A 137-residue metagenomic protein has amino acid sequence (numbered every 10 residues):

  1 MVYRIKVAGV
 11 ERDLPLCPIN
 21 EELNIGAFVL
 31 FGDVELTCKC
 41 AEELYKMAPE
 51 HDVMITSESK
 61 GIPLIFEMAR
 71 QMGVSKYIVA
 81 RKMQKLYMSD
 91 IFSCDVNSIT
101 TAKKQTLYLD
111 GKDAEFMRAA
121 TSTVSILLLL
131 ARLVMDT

Functional and structural regions predicted by a protein language model:
M1-H51: Active-site-facing substrate-recognition patch
P49, M72, R118: Structured loop/turn residues at beta-strand edges in well-structured enzyme cores
H51-E58: Short glycine-rich phosphate-binding loop at a beta-alpha junction
E58-L64, V134-D136: Gly/Ser/Thr-rich loops at beta-strand to alpha-helix junctions that form or flank small-molecule/cofactor-binding
S59, K82-M83, L127: Beta-hairpin (beta-strand-turn-beta-strand) motif
L64-G73: Short Gly/Thr/Asp-enriched flexible loops that form oxyanion-binding sites at enzyme active sites
S75-S122: Short, glycine/charge-rich flexible loops or terminal/linker lids adjacent to PRPP-binding catalytic cores
T121-T137: Cationic, amphipathic, low-complexity alpha-helical segments enriched in hydrophobics plus arginine/proline
